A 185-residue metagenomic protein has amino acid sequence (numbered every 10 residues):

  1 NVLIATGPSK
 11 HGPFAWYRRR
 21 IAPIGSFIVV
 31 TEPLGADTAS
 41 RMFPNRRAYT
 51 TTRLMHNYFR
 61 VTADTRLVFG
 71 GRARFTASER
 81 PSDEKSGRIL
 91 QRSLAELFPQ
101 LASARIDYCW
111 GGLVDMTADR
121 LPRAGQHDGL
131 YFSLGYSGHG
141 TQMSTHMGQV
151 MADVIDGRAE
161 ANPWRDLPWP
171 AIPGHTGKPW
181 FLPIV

Functional and structural regions predicted by a protein language model:
N1-A36, S40-D128: Active-site substrate-recognition segment that forms the wall of the catalytic cavity or substrate channel
D128-V185: C-terminal lid/capping helical subdomain adjacent to the catalytic/cofactor pocket in oxidative enzymes
